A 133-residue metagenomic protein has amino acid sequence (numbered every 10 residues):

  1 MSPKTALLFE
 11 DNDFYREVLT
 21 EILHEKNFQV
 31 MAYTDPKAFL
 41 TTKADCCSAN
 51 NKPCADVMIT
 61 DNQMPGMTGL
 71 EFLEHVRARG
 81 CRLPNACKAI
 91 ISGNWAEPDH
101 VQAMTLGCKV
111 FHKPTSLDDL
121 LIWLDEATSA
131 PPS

Functional and structural regions predicted by a protein language model:
E10: Conserved acidic carboxylate
D13-D35: Two-component/phosphorelay signaling modules centered on CheY-like receiver
A32-V57: Acidic, metal-coordinating helix/loop segments flanking the phosphotransfer/catalytic sites of two-component signaling
D61-N62: Active-site residues of response regulator receiver
P65: The feature encodes the CheY-like receiver
P84-W95: A short, hydrophobic beta-strand element within the central beta-sheet of small alpha/beta folds
T115-D125: C-terminal output helix
